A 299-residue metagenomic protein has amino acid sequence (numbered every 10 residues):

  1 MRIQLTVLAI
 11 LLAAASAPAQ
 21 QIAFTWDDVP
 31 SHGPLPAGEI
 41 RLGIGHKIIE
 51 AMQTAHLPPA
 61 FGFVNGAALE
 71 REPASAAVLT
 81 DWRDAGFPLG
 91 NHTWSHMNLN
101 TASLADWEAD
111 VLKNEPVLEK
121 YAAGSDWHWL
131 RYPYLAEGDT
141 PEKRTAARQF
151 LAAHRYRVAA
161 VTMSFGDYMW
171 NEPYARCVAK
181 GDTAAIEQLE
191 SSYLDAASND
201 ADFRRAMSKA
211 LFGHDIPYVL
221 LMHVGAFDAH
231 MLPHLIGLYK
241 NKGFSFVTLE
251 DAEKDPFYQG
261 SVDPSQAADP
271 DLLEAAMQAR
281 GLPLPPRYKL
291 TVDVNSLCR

Functional and structural regions predicted by a protein language model:
Q4-A14: Bacterial N-terminal signal peptides
A19-L135, T140, L220, L238: Active-site beta->alpha N-cap acidic-glycine motif
P36-G38, R71, M97-Y121, T140-H154 (+2 more regions): Alpha-helical scaffold elements lining the catalytic groove of polysaccharide deacetylases
Q53-H56, A160, H214, V224-R299: C-terminal domain-boundary segment and adjacent tail
A76-V78, L104-W107, P173-C177, G260-Q266: Short low-complexity, flexible loop/linker segments enriched in glycine and/or proline with clustered acidic
V78, A146-A147, H234-L235: A short acidic, amphipathic alpha-helical/loop segment
A85-L89, A152-R157: Glycine-enriched alpha-helix->loop->beta-strand junction motifs that scaffold or abut catalytic
P88-N91, V117-A122, D182-D202, P270-V292 (+1 more regions): Short, basic, helix/turn surface patches
